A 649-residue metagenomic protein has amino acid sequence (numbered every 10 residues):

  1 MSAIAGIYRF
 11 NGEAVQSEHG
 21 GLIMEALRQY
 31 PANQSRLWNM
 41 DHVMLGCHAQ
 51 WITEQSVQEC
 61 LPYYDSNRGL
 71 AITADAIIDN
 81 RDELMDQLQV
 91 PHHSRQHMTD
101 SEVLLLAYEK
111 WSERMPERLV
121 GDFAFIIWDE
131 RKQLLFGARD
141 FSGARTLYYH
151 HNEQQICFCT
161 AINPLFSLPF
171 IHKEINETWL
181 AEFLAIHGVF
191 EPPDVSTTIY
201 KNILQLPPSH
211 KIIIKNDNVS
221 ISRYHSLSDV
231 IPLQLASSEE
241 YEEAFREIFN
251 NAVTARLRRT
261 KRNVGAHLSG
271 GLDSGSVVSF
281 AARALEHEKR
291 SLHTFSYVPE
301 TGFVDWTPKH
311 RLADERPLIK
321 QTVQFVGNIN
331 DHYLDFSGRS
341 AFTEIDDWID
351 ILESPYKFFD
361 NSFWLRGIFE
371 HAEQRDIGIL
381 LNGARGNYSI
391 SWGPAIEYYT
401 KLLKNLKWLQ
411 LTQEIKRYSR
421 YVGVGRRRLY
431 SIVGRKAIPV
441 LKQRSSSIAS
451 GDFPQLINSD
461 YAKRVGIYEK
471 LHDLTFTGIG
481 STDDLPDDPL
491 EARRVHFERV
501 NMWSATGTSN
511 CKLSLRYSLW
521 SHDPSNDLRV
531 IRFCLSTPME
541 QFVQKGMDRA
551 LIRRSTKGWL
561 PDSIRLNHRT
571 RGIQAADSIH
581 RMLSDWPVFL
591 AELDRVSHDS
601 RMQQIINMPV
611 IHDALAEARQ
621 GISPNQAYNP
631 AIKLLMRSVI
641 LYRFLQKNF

Functional and structural regions predicted by a protein language model:
M1-D335, D347: Cysteine-centered catalytic environments shared across enzyme families
M1-Y8, A14, G21-L22, V90 (+3 more regions): Adenosyl-5′-phosphate
Q16-H19, Q96-D100, L119, N176-L180 (+13 more regions): Hydrophobic (often cysteine-bearing) scaffold residues that line and stabilize catalytic clefts of nucleotide/cofactor
L105-L106, G275-S279, F369-E370, R532 (+1 more regions): Short, hydrophobic alpha-helix immediately C-terminal to the catalytic nucleophile
E109-E113, K407, G425, P561: Glycine-centered helix-coil hinge/cap
F141, T343-D346, F358-F359, R366-L441 (+2 more regions): Active-site adenylate/phosphate-handling loop in enzymes that bind or generate adenylated species
E243-A266, E370-R375, I379, N501-T506 (+2 more regions): Phosphate/ATP-binding catalytic cores across multiple sugar-kinase/actin-like superfamilies, primarily ASKHA
E300-F369, S391-L402, P538-V543: ATP-dependent adenylate-handling ligase core
